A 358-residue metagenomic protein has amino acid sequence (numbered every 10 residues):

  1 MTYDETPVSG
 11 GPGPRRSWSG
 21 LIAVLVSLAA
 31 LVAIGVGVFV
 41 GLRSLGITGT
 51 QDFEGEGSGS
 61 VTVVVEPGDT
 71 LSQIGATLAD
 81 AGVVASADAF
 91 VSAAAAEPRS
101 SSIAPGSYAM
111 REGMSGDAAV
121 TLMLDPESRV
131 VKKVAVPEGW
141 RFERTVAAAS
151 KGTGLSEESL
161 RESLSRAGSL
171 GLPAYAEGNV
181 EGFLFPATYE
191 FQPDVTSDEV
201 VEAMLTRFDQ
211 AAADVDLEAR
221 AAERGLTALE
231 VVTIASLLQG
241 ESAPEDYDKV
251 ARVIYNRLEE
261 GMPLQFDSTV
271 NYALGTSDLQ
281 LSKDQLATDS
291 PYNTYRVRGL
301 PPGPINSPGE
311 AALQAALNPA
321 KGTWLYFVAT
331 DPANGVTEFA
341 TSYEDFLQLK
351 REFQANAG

Functional and structural regions predicted by a protein language model:
M1-L21: Terminal targeting segments of Actinobacterial cell-envelope proteins
I22-L25, F191: Generic detector of contiguous secondary-structure segments
V24-F39: Hydrophobic membrane-insertion alpha-helices, especially the h-region of bacterial N-terminal signal peptides
A29-L31, T62, K133, A219 (+1 more regions): N-terminal hydrophobic or amphipathic segments with adjacent small-residue motifs that include Sec signal peptides
G37, P105-A109, W324-V328: Short hydrophobic beta-strand segments
L42-A212: Signal peptide-directed extracytoplasmic domains
S150-E158, S169-G358: Bacterial extracytoplasmic/cell-wall-associated proteins, especially those involved in peptidoglycan
